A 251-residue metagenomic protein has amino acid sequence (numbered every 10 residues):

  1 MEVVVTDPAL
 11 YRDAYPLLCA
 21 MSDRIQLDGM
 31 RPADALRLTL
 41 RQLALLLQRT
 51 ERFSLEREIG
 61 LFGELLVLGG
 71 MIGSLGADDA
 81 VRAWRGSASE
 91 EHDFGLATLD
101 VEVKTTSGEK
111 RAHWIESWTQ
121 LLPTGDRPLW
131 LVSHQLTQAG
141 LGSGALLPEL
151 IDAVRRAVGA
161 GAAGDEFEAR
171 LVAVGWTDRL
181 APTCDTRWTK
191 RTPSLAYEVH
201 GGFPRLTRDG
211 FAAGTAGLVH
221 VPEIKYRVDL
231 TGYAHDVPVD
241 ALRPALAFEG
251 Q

Functional and structural regions predicted by a protein language model:
M1-S89, T106-Q251: Nucleic-acid endonuclease domains
M71, F94-S107: Conserved catalytic cores of phosphodiester-cleaving nucleases, focusing on short active-site segments
